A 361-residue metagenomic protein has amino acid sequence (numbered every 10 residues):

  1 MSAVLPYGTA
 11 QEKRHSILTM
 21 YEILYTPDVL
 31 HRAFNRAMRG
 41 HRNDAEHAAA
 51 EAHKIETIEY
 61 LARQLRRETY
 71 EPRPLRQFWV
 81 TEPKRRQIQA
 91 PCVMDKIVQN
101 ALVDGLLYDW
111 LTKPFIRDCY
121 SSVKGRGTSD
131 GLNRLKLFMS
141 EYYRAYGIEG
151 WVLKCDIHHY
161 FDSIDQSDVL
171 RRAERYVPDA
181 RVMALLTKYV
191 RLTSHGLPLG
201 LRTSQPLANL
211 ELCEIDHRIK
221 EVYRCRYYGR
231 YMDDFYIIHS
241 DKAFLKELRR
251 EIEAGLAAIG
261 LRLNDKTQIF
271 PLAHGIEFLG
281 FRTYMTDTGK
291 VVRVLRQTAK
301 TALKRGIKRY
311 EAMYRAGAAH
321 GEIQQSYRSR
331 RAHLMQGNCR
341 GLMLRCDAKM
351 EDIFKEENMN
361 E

Functional and structural regions predicted by a protein language model:
M1-E59, N360-E361: Non-catalytic, polymerase-adjacent accessory regions of viral genome-replication enzymes
S2-L5, P91, N100, C155 (+3 more regions): Right-hand nucleic-acid polymerase module
Y7-Q11, G105-C155, H159-D162: Active-site-proximal segment of RNA-dependent polymerases
L18, D28-H31, I55, E59 (+11 more regions): Non-catalytic, well-ordered alpha-helical scaffold segments
G40-A48, R73-I97, P114-G127, Y189-N209: Short, conserved non-catalytic motifs in the polymerase core
E46-A49, R73-W79, K113-C119, G147-L153 (+3 more regions): Short coil/turn segments at secondary-structure boundaries
E51-A62, R67, P74-Q77: N-terminal juxtadomain amphipathic helix that follows a signal peptide/anchor or precedes a small N-terminal auxiliary
T57, Q64, N133-M232, I237-E253 (+4 more regions): Conserved polymerase palm-domain catalytic core
